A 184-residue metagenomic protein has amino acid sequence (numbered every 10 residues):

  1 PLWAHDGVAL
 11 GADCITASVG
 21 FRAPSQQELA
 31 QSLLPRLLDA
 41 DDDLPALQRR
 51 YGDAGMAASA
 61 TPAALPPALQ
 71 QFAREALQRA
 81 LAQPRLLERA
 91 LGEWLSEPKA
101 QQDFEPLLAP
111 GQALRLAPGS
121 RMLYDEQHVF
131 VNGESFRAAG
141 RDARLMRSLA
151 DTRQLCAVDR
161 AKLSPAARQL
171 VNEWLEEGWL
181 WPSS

Functional and structural regions predicted by a protein language model:
P1-D6: Conserved metal-binding segment of the jelly-roll/cupin
V8-A9, L123: Well-ordered beta-strand positions
L10-D13, S18-A54: Double-stranded beta-helix
R36-L86: Long, charge-rich alpha-helical interaction segments
R74-A150, N172, S183-S184: Acidic, low-complexity/disordered tracts enriched in E/D and polar residues
R147-D159: Short capping segments at the starts of secondary-structure elements
A161-E176: Short amphipathic alpha-helical interaction segments
